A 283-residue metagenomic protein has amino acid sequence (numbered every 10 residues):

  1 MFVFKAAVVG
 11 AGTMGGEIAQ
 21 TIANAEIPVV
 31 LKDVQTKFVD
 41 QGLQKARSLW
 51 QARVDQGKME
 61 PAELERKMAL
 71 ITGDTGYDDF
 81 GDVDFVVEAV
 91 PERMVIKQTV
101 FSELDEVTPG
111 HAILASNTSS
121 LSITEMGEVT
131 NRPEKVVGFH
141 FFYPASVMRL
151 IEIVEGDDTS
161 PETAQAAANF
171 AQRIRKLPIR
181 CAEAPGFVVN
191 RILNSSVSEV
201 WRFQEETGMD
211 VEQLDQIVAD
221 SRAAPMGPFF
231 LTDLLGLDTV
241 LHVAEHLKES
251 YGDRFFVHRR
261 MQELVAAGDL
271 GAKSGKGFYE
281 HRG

Functional and structural regions predicted by a protein language model:
M1-F4, A25-E26, Q165, Q172 (+2 more regions): NAD(P)-dependent Rossmann-like dehydrogenase/reductase catalytic/cofactor-binding core
M1-L49, T72: NAD(P)+-binding Rossmann beta1-loop-alpha1 motif at the extreme N-terminus of oxidoreductases
Q20, E65-E88, A166-K176, C181-G186: Amphipathic alpha-helical segments at domain termini/boundaries
P28-E65, I153-A164, P178, P185-L193: Rossmann-like dinucleotide-binding cores of NAD(P)H-dependent redox enzymes
V29, V86, L114-A115, V136: Hydrophobic/aromatic residues located in beta-strands of well-ordered beta-sheets within soluble catalytic
K37-Q41, A52-L114, S120-E125: Rossmann-like NAD(P)-binding element
S116-R191: Rossmann-fold dinucleotide-binding core
